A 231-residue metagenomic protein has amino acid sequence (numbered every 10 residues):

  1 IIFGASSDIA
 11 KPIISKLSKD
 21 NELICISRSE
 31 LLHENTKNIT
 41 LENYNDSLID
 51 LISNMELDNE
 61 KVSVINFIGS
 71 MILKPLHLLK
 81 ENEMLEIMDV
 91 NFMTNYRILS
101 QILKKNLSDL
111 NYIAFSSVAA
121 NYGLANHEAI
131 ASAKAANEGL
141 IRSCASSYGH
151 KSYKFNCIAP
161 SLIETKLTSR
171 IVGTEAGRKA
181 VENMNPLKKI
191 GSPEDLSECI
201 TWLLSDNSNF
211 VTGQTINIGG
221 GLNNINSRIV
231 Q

Functional and structural regions predicted by a protein language model:
S6, A10, I14: N-terminal Rossmann NAD(P)H-binding glycine-rich loop of SDR-like oxidoreductase domains
I39-E42, D46-I49, S63-L85, K104 (+3 more regions): Conserved mid-core segment of classical short-chain dehydrogenase/reductases
S70, H77-R97, I113, I130 (+1 more regions): Catalytic Tyr-X3-Lys loop
N111-A136, I141-H150, L162-I163: Catalytic loop of short-chain dehydrogenase/reductase
G149, K154, V211-G213: Short, small/polar-rich loop/turn modules that mediate ligand/substrate recognition or access, typified
A159-R170, N224: Short, flexible catalytic-loop segment of classical short-chain dehydrogenase/reductase
N185-L196: A conserved structural motif in NAD(P)-dependent oxidoreductases
T201, T212-Q231: Short C-terminal tail/terminal secondary-structure segment of NAD(P)H-dependent dehydrogenase/reductase domains
